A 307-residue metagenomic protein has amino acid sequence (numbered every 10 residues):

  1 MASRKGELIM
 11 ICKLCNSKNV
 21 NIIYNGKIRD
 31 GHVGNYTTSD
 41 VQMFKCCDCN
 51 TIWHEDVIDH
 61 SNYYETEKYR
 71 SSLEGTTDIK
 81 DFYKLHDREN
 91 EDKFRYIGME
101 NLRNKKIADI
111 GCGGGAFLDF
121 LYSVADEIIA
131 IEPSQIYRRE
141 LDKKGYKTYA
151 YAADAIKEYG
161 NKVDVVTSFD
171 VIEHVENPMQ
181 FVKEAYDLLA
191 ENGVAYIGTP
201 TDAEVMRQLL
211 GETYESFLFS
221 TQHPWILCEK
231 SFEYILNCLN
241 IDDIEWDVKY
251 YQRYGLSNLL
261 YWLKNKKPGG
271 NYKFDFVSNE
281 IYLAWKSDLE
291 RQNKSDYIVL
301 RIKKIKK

Functional and structural regions predicted by a protein language model:
A2-F169, M179-V182, D247-K249, Y261 (+2 more regions): Conserved N-terminal segment of class I S-adenosyl-L-methionine
N25-D30, Y196-W225, K230-I235, W262-K264: Short, glycine-/aromatic-enriched active-site segment of Class I SAM-dependent methyltransferases
F169-E176, G198: Short catalytic micro-motifs in class I SAM-dependent methyltransferases
E176-Q180, R207: Short N-terminal helix/helix-N-cap motif within the alpha/beta-hydrolase-1
M179-V194: A short glycine-rich, Lys/Arg-flanked "PGG" loop and its adjoining helix->strand segment in the class I
E229-W262: Substrate-binding/catalytic lobe of Class I Rossmann-like enzymes that use SAM or dcSAM, i.e., the mid-to-C-terminal
I302-K306: C-terminal beta-strand of the catalytic ATP-binding
